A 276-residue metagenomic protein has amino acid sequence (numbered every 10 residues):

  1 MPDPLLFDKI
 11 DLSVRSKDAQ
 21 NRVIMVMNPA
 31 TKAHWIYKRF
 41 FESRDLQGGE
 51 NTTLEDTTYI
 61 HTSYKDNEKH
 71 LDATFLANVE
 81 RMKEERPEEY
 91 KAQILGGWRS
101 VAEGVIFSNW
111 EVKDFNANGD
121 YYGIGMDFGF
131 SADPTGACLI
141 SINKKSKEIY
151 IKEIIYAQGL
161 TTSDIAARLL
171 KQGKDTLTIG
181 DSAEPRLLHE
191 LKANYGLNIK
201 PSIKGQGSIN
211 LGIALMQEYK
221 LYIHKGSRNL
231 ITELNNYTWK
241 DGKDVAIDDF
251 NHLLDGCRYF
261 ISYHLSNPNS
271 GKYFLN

Functional and structural regions predicted by a protein language model:
P2-E80: ASCE P-loop NTPase helicase motor core
M27, M126, G180: Active-site flanking residues adjacent to catalytic metal/cofactor-binding acidic residues
T31, F130, E184: Short, glycine/acidic-enriched loop or turn micro-motifs at the edges of active sites
N67-G129: ATPase catalytic-site recognition across NTP-hydrolyzing enzymes
T135-I140, R258: Short beta-strand scaffold segments in enzyme catalytic cores
C138, K144-A246, N251, Y273-N276: Mg2+-dependent endonuclease catalytic cores in nucleic-acid-processing enzymes, primarily RNase H-like
H252-Y263: Stable alpha-helical structural segments in soluble proteins, enriched in small hydrophobic residues
H264-N276: Acidic two-metal-ion nuclease catalytic site recognized across multiple nuclease folds, prominently DnaQ/RNase D-T
